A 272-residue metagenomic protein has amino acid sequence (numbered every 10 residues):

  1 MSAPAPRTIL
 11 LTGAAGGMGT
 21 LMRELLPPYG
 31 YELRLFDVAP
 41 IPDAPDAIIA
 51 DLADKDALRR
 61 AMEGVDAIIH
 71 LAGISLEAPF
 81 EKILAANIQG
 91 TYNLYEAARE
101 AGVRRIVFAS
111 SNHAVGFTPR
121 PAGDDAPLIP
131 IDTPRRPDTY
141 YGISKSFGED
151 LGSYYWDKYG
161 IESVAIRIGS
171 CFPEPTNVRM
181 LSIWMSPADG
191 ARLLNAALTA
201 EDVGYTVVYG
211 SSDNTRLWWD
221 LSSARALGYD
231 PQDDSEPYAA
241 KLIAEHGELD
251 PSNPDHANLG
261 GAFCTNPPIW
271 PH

Functional and structural regions predicted by a protein language model:
R7-Y29: N-terminal Rossmann NAD(P)H-binding glycine-rich loop of SDR-like oxidoreductase domains
P42, A50-A86: NAD(P)H-binding glycine-rich loop region in Rossmannoid oxidoreductase-like domains and their noncatalytic homologs
A50-A53, K82-N93, A101, T139 (+2 more regions): Glycine-rich NAD(P)-binding loop of the Rossmann-fold in SDR/ketoreductase-type enzymes
A85, P121-G160: Catalytic helix-loop patch of NAD(P)-dependent Rossmann-fold dehydrogenases
N93-R135: Conserved Rossmann-fold NAD(P)-dependent oxidoreductase catalytic core, especially the SDR/UDP-sugar
V115, Y140, K158-L181: Flexible, glycine-rich beta-alpha linker
D157, I168-E174, W184-Y205, D213: Alpha-helical substrate-binding/gating segment
D213-D230, E245-P271: Conserved C-terminal active-site "lid" loop/helix of NAD(P)H-dependent oxidoreductases that clamps the redox cofactor
